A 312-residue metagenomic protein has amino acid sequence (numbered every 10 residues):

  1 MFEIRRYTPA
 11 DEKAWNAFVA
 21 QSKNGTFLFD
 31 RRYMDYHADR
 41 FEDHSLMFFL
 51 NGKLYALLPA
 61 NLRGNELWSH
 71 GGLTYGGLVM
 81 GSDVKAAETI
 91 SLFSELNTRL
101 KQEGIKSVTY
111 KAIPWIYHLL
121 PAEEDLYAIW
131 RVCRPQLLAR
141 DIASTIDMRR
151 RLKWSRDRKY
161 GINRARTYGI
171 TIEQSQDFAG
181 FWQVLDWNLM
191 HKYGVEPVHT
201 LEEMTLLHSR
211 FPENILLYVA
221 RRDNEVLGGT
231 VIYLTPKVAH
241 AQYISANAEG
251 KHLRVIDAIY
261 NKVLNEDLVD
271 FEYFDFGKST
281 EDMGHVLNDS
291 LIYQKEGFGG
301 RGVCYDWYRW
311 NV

Functional and structural regions predicted by a protein language model:
F2-N51, Y55-E66, P114-G250: A conserved beta-strand-loop-helix scaffold within acyl/acetyltransferase catalytic domains
F41-D43, Q102-I105, I215, V269-F271: Short, high-confidence coil segments that cap the C-terminus of an alpha-helix and link into the following beta-strand
F49, L57-A60, L73, V79-G81 (+2 more regions): Aromatic (often tryptophan-rich) hydrophobic motifs at membrane interfaces
N65-G77: Conserved acyl-donor/pantetheine-binding loop and adjacent beta-alpha core of acyl/acetyltransferases and related
R99, I105, R134-Q136: Conserved alpha/beta cores of soluble small-molecule-handling proteins
I105-I113: Divalent metal-dependent hydrolysis catalytic cores, especially in the metallo-beta-lactamase
A112-W115, K278: Short, well-ordered beta-to-alpha junction loops that form the rim of enzyme active sites and present histidine/acidic
